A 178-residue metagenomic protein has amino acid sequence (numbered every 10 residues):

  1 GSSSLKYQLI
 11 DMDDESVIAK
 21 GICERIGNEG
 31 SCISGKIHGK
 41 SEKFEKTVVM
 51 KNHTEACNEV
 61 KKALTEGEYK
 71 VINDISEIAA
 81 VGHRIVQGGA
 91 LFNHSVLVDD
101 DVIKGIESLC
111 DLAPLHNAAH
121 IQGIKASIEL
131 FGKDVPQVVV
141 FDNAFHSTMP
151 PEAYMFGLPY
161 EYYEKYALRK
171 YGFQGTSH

Functional and structural regions predicted by a protein language model:
G1: Short, Gly/Pro- and small/polar-rich lid/capping loops
S4-M50: Short glycine-rich, Thr/Ser-proximal phosphate-binding strand/loop in the N-terminal lobe of ATP-dependent enzymes
V17, M50-T54, N58, V96 (+4 more regions): Electropositive phosphate-/nucleotide-binding environments in soluble metabolic enzymes
K20, T54, G82: Glycine/alanine-rich phosphate-binding loops at beta-alpha junctions
E42-D74: A structured beta-alpha segment of the ubiquitous adenosine-cofactor-binding alpha/beta core
K43-K46, G105-C110, E164-L168: Short glycine/proline- and acidic residue-enriched helix-loop micro-motifs that form flexible lids or anion-recognition
L64, K70-H116, P136-V138, A144-A153: Short beta-strand-loop/turn "lid" adjacent to the catalytic site in phosphate-handling enzymes
N117-H178: ATP-dependent carbohydrate kinase catalytic cores
